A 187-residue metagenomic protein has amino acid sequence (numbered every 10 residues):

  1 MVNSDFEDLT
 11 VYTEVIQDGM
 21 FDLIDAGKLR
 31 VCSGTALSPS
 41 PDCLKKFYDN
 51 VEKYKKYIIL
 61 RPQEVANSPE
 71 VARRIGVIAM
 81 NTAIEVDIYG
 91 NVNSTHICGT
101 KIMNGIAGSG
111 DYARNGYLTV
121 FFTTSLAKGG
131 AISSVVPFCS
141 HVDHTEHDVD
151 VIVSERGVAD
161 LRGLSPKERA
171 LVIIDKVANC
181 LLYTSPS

Functional and structural regions predicted by a protein language model:
M1, G19-M20, N67-E70, D87-I88 (+1 more regions): Flexible loop/turn segments at secondary-structure boundaries
M1-K46: N-terminal active-site beta-alpha-beta segment that forms phosphate/nucleotide-binding and substrate-recognition loops
M1-V2, Q17-I24, K45-K55, V77 (+7 more regions): Predominant activation on well-ordered alpha-helical scaffold segments within soluble catalytic domains
Y12-E14, G34, R61-Q63, Y89 (+3 more regions): Generic beta-strand/beta-sheet core signal
C32-S33, L37-D49, D143-L181: C-terminal functional extensions of proteins
S33-A83, I88-N91: C-terminal amphipathic alpha-helical segment
G76-V153, A159, P166: C-terminal catalytic subdomain
Y183-S187: Conserved small/polar residues in nucleotide/adenosyl-binding loops
